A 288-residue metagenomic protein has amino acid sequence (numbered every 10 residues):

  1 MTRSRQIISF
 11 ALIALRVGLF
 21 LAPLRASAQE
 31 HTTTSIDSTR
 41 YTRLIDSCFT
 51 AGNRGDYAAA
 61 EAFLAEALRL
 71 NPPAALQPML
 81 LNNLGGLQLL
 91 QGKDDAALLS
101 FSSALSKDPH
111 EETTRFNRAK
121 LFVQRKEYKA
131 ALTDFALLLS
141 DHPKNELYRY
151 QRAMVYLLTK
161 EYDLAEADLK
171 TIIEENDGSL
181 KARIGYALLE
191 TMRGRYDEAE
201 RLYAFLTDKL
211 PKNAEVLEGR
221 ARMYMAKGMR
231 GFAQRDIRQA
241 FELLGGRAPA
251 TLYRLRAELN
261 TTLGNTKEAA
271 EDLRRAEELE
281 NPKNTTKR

Functional and structural regions predicted by a protein language model:
F10-P23: Bacterial N-terminal signal peptides
R25-N83, K287-R288: N-terminal leader/linker segments that initiate helical-solenoid repeat arrays
H31-I36, R235, L243-R288: Terminal, low-structured helical/coil segments at or just beyond the last alpha-helical repeat
Y41, A75-P78, E112-T113, E146-L147 (+4 more regions): Helix-start (N-cap) detector for alpha-helical repeat units in TPR-like alpha-solenoids, especially tetratricopeptide
D56-A62, Q91-S103, R125-L137, T159-T171 (+3 more regions): Structural signature of tandem alpha-helical TPR/SEL1-like repeats, specifically the intra-repeat loop/turn
L70-P73, K107, D141-H142, E175 (+3 more regions): Structural marker of alpha-solenoid helical repeat scaffolds
M79-N83, N117, Q151, G185 (+2 more regions): Canonical tetratricopeptide repeat
